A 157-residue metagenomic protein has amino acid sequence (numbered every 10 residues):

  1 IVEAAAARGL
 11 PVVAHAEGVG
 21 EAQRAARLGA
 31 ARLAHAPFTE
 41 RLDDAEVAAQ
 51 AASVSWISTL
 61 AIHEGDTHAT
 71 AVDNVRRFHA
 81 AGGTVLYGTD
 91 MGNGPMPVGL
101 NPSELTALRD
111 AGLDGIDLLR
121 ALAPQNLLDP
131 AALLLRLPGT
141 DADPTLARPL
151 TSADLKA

Functional and structural regions predicted by a protein language model:
I1-L42: Divalent metal-binding pocket/active-site signature
E3, Q23-R27, V47-A48, R76 (+1 more regions): Alpha-helical segments flanking ligand/cofactor-binding loops in enzyme cores
A6, Q50-A51, H79, R109: Anion (oxyanion) recognition and catalysis
V12-A14, L33-A34, W56-S58, V85-T89: Hydrophobic faces of well-ordered beta-strands that scaffold small-molecule active sites in alpha/beta enzyme cores
E17-V19, F38-T39, T59-H63, G92-G94: Active-site beta-loop-alpha junctions enriched in small/polar residues
A26-L33, A51-W56, A81-T84: Glycine-enriched alpha-helix->loop->beta-strand junction motifs that scaffold or abut catalytic
V47-H63: Conserved anion-binding
A71-L150, D154-L155: His/Asp/Glu-enriched, well-ordered alpha-helical/loop segment that forms or immediately abuts the divalent-metal
